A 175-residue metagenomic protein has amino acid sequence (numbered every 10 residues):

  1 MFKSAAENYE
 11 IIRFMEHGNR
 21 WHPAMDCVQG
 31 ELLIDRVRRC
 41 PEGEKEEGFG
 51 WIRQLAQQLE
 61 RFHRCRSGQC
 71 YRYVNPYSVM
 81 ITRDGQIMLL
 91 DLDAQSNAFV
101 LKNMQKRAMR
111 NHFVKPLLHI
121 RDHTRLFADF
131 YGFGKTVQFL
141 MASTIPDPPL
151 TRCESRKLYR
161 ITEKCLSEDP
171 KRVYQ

Functional and structural regions predicted by a protein language model:
K3-G18: Conserved HxN/HPN-centered segment at the entrance to the catalytic loop of eukaryotic protein kinase-like domains
G18-L32: Conserved short submotifs of the Hanks-type protein kinase catalytic core that shape the nucleotide-binding pocket
L33-G43: AlphaC helix of the protein kinase catalytic domain
W51-I52: Activation segment signature within eukaryotic-like protein kinase domains
L59-T82, L89-D91: Catalytic-loop of the protein kinase fold
Q86-R160: C-lobe/activation-segment region of protein kinase-like
L166-Q175: A conserved short helix/loop substructure at the end of the activation segment of eukaryotic-like protein kinase domains
